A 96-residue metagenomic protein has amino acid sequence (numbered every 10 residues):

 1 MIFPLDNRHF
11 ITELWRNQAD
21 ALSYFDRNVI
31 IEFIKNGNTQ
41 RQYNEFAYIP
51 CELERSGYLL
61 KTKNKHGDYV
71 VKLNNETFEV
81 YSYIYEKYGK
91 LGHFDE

Functional and structural regions predicted by a protein language model:
M1-L5: N-terminal alpha-helical membrane-insertion module
D6-F46, Y88-G89, F94-E96: Short amphipathic alpha-helical interface segments
T12, D68-E96: Short, amphipathic alpha-helical interaction segments positioned at domain boundaries
F33-I34, L53, L59, V70-V71 (+1 more regions): Extended hydrophobic/Leu-rich segments
N44-G67: Basic amphipathic alpha-helical segments that dock to polyanions
